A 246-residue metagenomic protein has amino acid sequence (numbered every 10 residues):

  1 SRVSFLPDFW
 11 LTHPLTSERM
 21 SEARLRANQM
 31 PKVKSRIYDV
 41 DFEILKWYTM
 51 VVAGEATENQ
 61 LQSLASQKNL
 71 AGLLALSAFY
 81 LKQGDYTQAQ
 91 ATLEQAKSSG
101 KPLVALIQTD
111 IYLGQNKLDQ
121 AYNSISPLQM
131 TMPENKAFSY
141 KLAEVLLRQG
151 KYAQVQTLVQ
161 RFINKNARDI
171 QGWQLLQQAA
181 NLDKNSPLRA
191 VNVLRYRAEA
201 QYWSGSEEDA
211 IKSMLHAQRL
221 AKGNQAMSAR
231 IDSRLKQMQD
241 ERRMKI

Functional and structural regions predicted by a protein language model:
S1-E134, L158, R243: Extracytoplasmic and endomembrane cell-envelope/extracellular-matrix remodeling and assembly machinery
Q67, S99-K101, M132-P133, A167 (+3 more regions): Short coil turns that delineate tetratricopeptide repeat
G72, V104-A105, F138, G172 (+3 more regions): TPR alpha-solenoid repeat register
L76, Q108, L142, L176-D183 (+3 more regions): Structural register within alpha-helical repeat arrays
Y80, Y112, L146, A180-N181 (+3 more regions): Residue at a conserved register position within TPR or TPR-like alpha-solenoid repeats
Q83, Q115, Q149, D183-N185 (+2 more regions): Structural motif corresponding to the intra-repeat A-B loop/turn of tetratricopeptide repeats
